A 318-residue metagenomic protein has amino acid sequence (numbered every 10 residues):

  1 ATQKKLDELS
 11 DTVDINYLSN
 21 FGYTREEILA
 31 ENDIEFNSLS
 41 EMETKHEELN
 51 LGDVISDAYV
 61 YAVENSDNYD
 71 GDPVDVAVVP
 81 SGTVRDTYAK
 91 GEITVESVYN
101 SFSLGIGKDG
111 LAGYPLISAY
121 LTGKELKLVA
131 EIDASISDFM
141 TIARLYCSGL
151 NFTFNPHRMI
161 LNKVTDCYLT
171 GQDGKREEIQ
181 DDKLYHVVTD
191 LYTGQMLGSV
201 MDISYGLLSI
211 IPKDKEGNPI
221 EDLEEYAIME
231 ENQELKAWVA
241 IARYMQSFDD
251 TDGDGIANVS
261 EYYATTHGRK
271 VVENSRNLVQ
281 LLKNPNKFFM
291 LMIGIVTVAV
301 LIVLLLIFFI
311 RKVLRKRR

Functional and structural regions predicted by a protein language model:
A1-R318: Catalytic centers of hydrolytic enzymes
